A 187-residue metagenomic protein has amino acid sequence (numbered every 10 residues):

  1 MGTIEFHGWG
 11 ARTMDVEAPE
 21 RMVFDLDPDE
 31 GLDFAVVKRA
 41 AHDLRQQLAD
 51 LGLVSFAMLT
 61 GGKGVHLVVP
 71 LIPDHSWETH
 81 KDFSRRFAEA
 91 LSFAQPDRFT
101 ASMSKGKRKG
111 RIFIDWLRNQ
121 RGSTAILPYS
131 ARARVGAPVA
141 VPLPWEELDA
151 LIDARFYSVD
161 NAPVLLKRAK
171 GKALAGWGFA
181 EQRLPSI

Functional and structural regions predicted by a protein language model:
G2-M22, P28-L32, D43, E78-I187: C-terminal accessory nucleic-acid interaction domains of nucleic acid-metabolism proteins
A35: Portal/gating segments that form or line small-molecule/metal binding sites
R45-M58: Active-site palm subdomain of RNA-directed nucleic acid polymerases
S55-G61, S102-G106: Short beta-strand
L59-V69: Short, conserved phosphate-binding/catalytic loop or strand-edge motifs used in phosphoryl-/nucleotidyl-transfer
V68-H80: Catalytic palm subdomain of template-directed nucleic-acid polymerases, centered on the conserved carboxylate motif
